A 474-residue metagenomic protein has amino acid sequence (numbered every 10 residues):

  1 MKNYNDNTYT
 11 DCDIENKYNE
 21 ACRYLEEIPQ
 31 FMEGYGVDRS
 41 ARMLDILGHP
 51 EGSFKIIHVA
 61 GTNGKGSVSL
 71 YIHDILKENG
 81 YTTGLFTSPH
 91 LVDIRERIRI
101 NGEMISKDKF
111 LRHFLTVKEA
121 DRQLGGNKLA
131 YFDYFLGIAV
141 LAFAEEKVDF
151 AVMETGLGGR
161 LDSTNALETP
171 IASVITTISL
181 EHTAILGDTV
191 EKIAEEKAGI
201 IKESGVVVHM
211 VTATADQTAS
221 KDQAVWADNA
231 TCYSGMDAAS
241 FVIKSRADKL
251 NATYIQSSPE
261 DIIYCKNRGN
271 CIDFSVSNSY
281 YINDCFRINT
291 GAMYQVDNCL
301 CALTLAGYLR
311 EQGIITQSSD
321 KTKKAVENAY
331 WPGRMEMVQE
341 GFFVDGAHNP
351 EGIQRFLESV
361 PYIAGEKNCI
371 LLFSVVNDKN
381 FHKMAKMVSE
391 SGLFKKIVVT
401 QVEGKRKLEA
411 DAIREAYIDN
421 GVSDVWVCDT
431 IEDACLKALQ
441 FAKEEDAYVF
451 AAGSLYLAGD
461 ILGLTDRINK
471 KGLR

Functional and structural regions predicted by a protein language model:
M1-G61, V68-N79, F86, R122-N127: Short functional linear segments
D13-E15, V37, L44-G52, E78-E168 (+1 more regions): ATP-dependent carboxylate-amine ligase catalytic core
S53, F150-M153, L161-V174, I178-H182 (+2 more regions): Nucleotide phosphate-binding/pyrophosphate-handling subdomain across enzymes that bind or process nucleotide phosphates
I72-K77, F143, L309, Y417: Hydrophobic alpha-helical packing residues
F86-P89, H209-M210, Y233-D237, K244-R268 (+7 more regions): Beta-strand->loop->alpha-helix junctions that form or flank phosphate-binding loops in nucleotide-handling enzymes
K147-T155, P170-Y281, C285, C299 (+1 more regions): Acidic, Mg2+-coordinating active-site environments of NTP-dependent enzymes
T212-D216, K221, A230-C232, D237-V242 (+3 more regions): C-terminal helical cap/extension that packs against the catalytic core of soluble nucleotide-cofactor enzymes
S454: Active-site-proximal loop/hinge segments that shape catalytic or ion-binding/gating pockets
